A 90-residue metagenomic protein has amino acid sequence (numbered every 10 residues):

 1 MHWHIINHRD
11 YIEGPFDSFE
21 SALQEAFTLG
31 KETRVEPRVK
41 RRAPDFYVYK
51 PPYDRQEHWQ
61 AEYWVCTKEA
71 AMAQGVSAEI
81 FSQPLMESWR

Functional and structural regions predicted by a protein language model:
M1-I12, V39-K40, Y47-R55, V65-T67: Short aromatic-glycine-(Arg/Gly/Cys) micro-motifs in beta-strand/loop hairpins
E13-G14, S18, Y63: Residues at the start of alpha-helices and the adjacent loop-to-helix junctions
D17-R38, A71-P84, S88-W89: A short, charged, amphipathic alpha-helix used as a generic interaction element across diverse proteins
F46-W89: A cross-kingdom feature marking charged/low-complexity
